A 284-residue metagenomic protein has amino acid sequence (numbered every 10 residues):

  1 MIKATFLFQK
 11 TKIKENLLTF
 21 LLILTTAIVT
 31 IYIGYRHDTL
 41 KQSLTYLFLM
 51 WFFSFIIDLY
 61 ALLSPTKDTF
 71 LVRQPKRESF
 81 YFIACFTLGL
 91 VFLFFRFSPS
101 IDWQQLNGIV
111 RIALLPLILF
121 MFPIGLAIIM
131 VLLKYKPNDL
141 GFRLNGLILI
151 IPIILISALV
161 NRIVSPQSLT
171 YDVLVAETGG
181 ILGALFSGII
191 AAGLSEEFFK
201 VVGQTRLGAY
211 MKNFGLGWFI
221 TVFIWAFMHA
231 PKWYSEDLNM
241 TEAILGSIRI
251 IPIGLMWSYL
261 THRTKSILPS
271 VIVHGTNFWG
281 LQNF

Functional and structural regions predicted by a protein language model:
M1-L133, N283: N-terminal, membrane-interfacial amphipathic/helix-forming hydrophobic leader that caps and precedes the first
I2-Q9, L24-G34, I153-F284: Transmembrane helix-loop-helix hairpins at the membrane interface of multi-pass integral membrane proteins
E15, T19, S43-L47, E78-F82 (+7 more regions): Residue-level signature of transmembrane alpha-helical entry/exit and packing/kink sites in multi-pass membrane
L71-R77, R143, A209-M211: Alpha-helical transmembrane segments with an aromatic anchor "belt"
F82-R96, L117-L126, I148-S165, L185-A192: Alpha-helical transmembrane segments of multi-pass integral membrane proteins
V91, L144, V273-T276: Short, well-ordered beta-to-alpha junction loops that form the rim of enzyme active sites and present histidine/acidic
A127-K134, F199, G203-T205: Transmembrane alpha-helical segments in integral membrane proteins
L132-I148: Hydrophobic, small-residue-rich membrane helices and short re-entrant helix-turn-helix hairpins that build
